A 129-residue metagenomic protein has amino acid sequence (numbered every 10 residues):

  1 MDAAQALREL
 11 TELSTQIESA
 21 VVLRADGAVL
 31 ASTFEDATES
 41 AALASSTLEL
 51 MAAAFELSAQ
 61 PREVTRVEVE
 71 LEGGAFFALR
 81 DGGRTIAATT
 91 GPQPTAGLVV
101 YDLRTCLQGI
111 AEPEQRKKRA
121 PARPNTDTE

Functional and structural regions predicted by a protein language model:
M1-S19, D26-E129: Acidic, low-complexity cytosolic segments
